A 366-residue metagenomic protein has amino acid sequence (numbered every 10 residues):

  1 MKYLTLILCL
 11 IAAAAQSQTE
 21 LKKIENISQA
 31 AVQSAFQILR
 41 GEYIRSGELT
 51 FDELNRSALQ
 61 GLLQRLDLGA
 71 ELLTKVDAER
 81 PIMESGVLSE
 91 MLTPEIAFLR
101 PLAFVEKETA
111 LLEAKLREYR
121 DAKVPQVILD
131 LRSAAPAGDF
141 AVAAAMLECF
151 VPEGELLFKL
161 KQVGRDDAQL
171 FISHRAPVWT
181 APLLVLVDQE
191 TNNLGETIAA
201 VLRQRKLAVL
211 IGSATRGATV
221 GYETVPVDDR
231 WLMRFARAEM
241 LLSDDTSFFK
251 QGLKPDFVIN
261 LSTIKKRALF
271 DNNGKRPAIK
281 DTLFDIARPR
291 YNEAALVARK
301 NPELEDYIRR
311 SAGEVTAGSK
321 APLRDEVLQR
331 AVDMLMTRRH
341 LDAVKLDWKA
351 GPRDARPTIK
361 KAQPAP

Functional and structural regions predicted by a protein language model:
M1-L4: Positively charged n-region of N-terminal signal peptides that target proteins for export
L8-Q16: Hydrophobic h-region of N-terminal signal peptides that target proteins for export in Gram-negative bacteria
T19-F36, E42, M91-F104, E108-I128 (+1 more regions): C-terminal "post-core" interaction segments
E20-A70: N-terminal activation segment of mature serine protease catalytic domains
G47, L66, A70-T74, K265 (+1 more regions): Residue-level signal for secondary-structure boundary elements
E48-L59, K75-V76, W348-D354: Short secondary-structure junction/hinge motifs that connect adjacent elements
Q64-L72, E79-M83, A122, P152-K159: Short helix C-cap/helix-to-loop transition motifs enriched in small/turn-promoting residues
G69-L102: Short beta-strand/loop segment at the start of cytosolic alpha/beta domains
